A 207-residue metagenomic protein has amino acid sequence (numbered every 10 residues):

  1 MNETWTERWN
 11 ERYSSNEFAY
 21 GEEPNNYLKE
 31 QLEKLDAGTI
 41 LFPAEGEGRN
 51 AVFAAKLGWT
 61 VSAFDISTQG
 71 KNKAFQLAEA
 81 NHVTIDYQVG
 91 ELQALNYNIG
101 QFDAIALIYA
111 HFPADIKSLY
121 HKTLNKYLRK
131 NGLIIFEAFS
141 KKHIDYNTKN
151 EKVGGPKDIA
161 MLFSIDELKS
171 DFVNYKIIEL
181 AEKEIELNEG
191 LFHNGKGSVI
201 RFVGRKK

Functional and structural regions predicted by a protein language model:
M1-L35: Conserved class I S-adenosyl-L-methionine
S67-Q69: Conserved SAM/SAH-binding beta-strand->alpha-helix loop
N81-Q93: Conserved SAM-binding strand-loop segment of SAM-dependent methyltransferases
Q93-A104: A short acidic, Gly/Pro-enriched loop at the edge of an enzyme's catalytic core that lines a small-molecule cofactor
D103-S118: A short SAM/SAH-binding and catalytic strip from SAM-dependent methyltransferases
S118-K130: A short glycine-rich, Lys/Arg-flanked "PGG" loop and its adjoining helix->strand segment in the class I
N131-F139: Conserved beta-strand signature within the Rossmann-like core of class I S-adenosyl-L-methionine
I159-E182: Short alpha-helix
